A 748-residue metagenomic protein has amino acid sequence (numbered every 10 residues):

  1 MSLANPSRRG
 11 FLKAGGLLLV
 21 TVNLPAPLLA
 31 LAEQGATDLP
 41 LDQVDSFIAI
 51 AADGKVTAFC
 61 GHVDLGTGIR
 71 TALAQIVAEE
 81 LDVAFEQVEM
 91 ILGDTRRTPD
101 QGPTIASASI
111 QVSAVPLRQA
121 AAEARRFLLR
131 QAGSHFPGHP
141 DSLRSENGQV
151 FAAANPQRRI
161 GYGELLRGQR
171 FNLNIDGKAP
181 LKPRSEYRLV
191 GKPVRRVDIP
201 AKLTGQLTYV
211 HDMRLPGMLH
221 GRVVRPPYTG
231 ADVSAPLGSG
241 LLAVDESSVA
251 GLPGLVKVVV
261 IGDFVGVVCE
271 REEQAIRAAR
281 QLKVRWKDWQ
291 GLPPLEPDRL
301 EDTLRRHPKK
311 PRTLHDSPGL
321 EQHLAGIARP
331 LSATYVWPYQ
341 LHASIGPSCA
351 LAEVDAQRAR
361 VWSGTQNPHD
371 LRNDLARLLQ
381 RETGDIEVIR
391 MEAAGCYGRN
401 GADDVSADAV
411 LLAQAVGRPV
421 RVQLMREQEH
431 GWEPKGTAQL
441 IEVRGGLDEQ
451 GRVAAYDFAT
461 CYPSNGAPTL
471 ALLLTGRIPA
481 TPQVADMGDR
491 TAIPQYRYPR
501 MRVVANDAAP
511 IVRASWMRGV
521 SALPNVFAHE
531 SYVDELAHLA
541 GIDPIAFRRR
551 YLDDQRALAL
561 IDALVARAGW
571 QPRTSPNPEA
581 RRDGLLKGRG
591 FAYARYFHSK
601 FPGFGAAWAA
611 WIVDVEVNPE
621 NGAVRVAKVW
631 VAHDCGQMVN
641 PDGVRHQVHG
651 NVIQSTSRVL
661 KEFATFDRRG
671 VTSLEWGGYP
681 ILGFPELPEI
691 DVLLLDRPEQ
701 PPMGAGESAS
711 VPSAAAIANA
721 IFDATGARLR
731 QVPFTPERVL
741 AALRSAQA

Functional and structural regions predicted by a protein language model:
S2-A632, E686-L693, I717-A718, F722-Q731 (+1 more regions): Structural alpha/beta core scaffold segments of enzyme domains
D489, F663-M703: Glycine-rich active-site loop/lid that clamps phosphate-bearing ligands
W516-V520, L695-A709: Amphipathic, heptad-repeat alpha-helical segments used for oligomerization and assembly
S531, L558-A559, R589, V624 (+6 more regions): Feature representing long, continuous alpha-helical segments
R550-L552, V631-L682: Metal/cofactor-centered catalytic core regions of large enzymes
F601-F604, A623-K628, Q637-P641, D667 (+1 more regions): Extended hydrophobic-aromatic, low-complexity segments
A705-D723: C-terminal substrate/ligand-recognition segments
